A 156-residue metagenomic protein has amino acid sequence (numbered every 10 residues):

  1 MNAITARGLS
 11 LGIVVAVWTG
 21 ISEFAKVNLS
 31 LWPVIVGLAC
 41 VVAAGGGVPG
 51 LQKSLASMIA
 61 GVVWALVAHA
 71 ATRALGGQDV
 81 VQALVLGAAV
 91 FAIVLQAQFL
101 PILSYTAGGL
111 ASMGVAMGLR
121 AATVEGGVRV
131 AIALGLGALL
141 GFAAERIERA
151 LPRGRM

Functional and structural regions predicted by a protein language model:
M1-G46, T123-V130, G137-M156: Alpha-helical transmembrane segments and their membrane-interface boundaries that form or gate the permeation pathway
T5, A56-I59, A74, V80 (+2 more regions): Non-transmembrane, aqueous-exposed alpha-helical and coiled segments at domain scale
L11-E23, M58, V62-A70, L86-Q98 (+2 more regions): Transmembrane alpha-helical segments of multi-pass membrane transport proteins and ion-pumping complexes
G12-I13, N28-G45, G87-T123: Pore- and pathway-forming membrane helices of multi-pass small-molecule/ion transporters and channels
T19-V34, A71-G87: Structural signature of hydrophobic alpha-helical transmembrane segments
L31-H69: Alpha-helical membrane segments and adjacent membrane-interface helices in multi-pass membrane proteins
L51-V63, V81-L84, I102-A111: Cytoplasmic-side transmembrane-helix entry/capping segments in multi-pass membrane proteins
L66-A74, L119-A131: Hydrophobic alpha-helical transmembrane segments in multi-pass integral membrane proteins
